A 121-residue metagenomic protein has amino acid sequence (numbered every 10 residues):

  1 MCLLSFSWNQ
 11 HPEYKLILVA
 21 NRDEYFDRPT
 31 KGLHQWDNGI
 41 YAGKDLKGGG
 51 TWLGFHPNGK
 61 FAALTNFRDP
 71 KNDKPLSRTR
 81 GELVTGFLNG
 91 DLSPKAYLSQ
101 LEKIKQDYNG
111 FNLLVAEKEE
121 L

Functional and structural regions predicted by a protein language model:
M1-L121: N-terminal nucleophile
